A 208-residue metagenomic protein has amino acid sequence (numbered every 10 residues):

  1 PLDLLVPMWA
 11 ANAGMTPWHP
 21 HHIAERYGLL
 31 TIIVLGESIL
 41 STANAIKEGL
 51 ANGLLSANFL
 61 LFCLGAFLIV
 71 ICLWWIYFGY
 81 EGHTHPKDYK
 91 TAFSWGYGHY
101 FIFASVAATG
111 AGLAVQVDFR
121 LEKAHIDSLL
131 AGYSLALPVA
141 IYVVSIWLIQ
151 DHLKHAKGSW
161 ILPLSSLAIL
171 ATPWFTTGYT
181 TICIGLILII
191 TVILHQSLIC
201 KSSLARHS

Functional and structural regions predicted by a protein language model:
P1-F175, I190-H207: Predominantly late transmembrane helices and immediately cytosolic-facing juxtamembrane segments
T177-L188: Loop-to-transmembrane alpha-helix initiation sites
